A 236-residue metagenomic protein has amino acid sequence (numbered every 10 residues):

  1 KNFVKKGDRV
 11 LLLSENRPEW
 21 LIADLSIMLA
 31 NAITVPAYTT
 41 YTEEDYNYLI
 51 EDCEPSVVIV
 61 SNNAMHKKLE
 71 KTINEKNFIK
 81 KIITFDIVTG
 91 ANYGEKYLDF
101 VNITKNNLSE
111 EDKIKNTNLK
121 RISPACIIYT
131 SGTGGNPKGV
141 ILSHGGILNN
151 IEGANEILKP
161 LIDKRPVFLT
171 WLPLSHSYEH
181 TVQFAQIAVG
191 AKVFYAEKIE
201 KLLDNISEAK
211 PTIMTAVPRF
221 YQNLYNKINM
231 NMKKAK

Functional and structural regions predicted by a protein language model:
K1-E43, W171: Conserved AMP-binding/adenylate-forming
N2, L29-N102: Structural core segment of the AMP-binding/adenylate-forming
D8, E44, S56, L98-V101 (+3 more regions): Structural detector for helix-capping/boundary residues
V10, I27, V58, P124 (+4 more regions): Conserved S/T- and glycine-rich ATP-binding loop of Class I adenylate-forming
S14-E15, A32-I50, N62-K68, K192-A209 (+2 more regions): ATP-dependent adenylate-forming carboxylate-activation enzymes
T84, N107-Y129, N136, L161-V167: Conserved pre-ATP/AMP-binding loop-to-beta segment of ANL
A125-I151: Conserved AMP-binding A3 loop
L148-V167, L174-K236: Conserved AMP-binding/adenylation subdomain of ANL enzymes
